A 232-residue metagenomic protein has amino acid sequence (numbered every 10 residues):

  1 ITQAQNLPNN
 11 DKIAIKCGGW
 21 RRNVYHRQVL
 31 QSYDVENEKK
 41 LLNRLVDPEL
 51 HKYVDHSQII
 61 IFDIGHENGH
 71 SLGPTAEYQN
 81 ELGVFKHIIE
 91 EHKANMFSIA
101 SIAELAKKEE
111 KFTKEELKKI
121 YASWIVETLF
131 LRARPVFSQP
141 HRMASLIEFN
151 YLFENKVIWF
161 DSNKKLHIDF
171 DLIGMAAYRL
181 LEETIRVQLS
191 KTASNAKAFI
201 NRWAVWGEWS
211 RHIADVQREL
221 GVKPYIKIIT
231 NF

Functional and structural regions predicted by a protein language model:
I1-A14, H167-F232: Non-catalytic terminal regions of proteins
I1-D47, D55: Contiguous, non-catalytic segments that form substrate-binding/exosite surfaces or channel walls
D34-N43, H66-E77: Active-site-adjacent bridging/hinge elements
V46-L50, K93: Second-shell residues forming the walls of enzyme active-site clefts
H56, I99-R202: Long, well-structured alpha-helical subdomains associated with metal-dependent extracellular/ecto-lumenal hydrolases
Q58-T75, A94, I99: Active-site recognition of the HExxH zinc-binding catalytic motif
P74-H92: Post-HEXXH active-site segment of zinc metalloproteases
H87-E104: An active-site-proximal "capping" alpha-helix that borders the catalytic cofactor pocket
